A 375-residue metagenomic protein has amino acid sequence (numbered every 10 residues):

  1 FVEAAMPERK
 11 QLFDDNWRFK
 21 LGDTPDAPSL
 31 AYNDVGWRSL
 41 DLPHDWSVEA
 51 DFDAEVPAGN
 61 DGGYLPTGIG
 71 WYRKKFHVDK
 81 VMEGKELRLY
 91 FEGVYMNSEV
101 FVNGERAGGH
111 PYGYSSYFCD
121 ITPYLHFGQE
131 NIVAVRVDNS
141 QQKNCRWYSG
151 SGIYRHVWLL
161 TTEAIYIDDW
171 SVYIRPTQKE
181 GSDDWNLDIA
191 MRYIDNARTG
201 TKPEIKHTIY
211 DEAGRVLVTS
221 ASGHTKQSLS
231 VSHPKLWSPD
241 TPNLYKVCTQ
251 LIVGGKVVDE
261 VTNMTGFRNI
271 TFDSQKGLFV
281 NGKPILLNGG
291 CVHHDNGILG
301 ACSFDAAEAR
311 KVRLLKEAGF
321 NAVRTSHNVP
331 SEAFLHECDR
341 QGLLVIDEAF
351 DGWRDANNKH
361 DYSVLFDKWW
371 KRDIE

Functional and structural regions predicted by a protein language model:
F1-A58, I132-R136, S140, L159 (+1 more regions): Accessory carbohydrate-binding/adhesion or oligomerization-edge regions at the termini of glycan-active proteins
R9-F13, L21-D23, G62, T67-W170 (+4 more regions): Accessory beta-strand-rich segments of carbohydrate-active enzymes
D15, Y72-K74, L87-L89, Y117 (+8 more regions): Hydrophobic residues positioned within well-ordered beta-strands of beta-sheet architectures
W46-V78, M82-Y90, Y95-N103, G108-P111 (+5 more regions): Active-site-adjacent substrate/metal-binding segments within catalytic domains of carbohydrate-active enzymes
H126-G128, A190-S274: Extended acidic/polar, glycine-enriched regions that form or flank non-catalytic beta-rich accessory modules
A164-N196: Surface beta-strand/loop "capping" patches
